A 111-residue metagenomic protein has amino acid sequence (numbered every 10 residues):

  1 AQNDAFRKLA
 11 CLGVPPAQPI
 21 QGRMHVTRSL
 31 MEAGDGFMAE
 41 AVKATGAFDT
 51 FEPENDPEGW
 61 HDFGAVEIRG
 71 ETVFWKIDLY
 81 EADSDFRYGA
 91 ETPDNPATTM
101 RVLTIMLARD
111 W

Functional and structural regions predicted by a protein language model:
A1-I68: Compact soluble domain cores
W60-W111: Short, compact, well-ordered microdomains
